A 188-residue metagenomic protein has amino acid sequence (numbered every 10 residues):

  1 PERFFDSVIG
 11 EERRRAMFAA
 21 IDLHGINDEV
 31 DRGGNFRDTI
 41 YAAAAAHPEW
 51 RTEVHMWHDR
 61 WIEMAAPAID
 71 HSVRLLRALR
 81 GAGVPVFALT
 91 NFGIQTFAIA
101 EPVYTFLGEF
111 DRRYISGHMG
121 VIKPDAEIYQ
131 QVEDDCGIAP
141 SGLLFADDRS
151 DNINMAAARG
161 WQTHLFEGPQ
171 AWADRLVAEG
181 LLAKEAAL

Functional and structural regions predicted by a protein language model:
P1-D22, A158: Active-site neighborhood of HAD-like aspartate-dependent phosphohydrolases
R3-F4, G25, D38-A42, R74-A78 (+4 more regions): Alpha-helical elements of Rossmann-like donor-binding domains used by nucleotide-donor carbohydrate transfer enzymes
F5, I21, I40-A44, H58-I62 (+1 more regions): Hydrophobic alpha-helical core bundles mediating ligand binding, dimerization, or RNAP-core interactions
D6, I62-P67, N91-F92, V121: Short, flexible loop segments at the rims of nucleotide/cofactor-binding pockets, characterized by
E11, E49-W50, I138, L181: Helix N-cap/coil-helix junction residues
N27-H58: A metal-dependent, Asp-based hydrolase signature
T52-F87, A98, A126: Short, acidic loop-to-helix structural element flanking the phosphoryl-transfer center in phosphate-processing enzymes
L89, G93-L188: Asp-based, Mg2+/Mn2+-dependent phosphohydrolase catalytic module
